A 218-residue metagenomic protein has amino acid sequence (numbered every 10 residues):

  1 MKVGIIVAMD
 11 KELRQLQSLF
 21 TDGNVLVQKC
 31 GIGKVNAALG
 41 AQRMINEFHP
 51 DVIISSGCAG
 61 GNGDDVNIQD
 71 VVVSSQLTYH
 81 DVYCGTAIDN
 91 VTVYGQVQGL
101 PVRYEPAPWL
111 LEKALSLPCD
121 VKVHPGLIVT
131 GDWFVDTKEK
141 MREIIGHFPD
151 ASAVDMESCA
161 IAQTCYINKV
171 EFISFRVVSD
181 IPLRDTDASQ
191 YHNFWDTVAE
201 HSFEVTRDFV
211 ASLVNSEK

Functional and structural regions predicted by a protein language model:
M1-H49, V66, Y79: N-terminal short beta-loop-beta anion/metal-coordinating cradle
L19, W109-V121, H147, T164 (+1 more regions): Generic non-transmembrane alpha-helical segments
H49, N67, H124, D150 (+1 more regions): Short loop/turn motifs at secondary-structure junctions
D51-I54: Structural motif
G63-F148: Mid-sequence, gly/pro-rich, charge-dense loop/helix-turn segments that line enzyme active sites
F134-L183, D187: A C-terminal functional module that forms or caps the active site or interfaces directly with catalytic machinery
P182-K218: His/Asp/Glu-rich mid-to-C-terminal helical/loop segments that flank catalytic regions of hydrolases
